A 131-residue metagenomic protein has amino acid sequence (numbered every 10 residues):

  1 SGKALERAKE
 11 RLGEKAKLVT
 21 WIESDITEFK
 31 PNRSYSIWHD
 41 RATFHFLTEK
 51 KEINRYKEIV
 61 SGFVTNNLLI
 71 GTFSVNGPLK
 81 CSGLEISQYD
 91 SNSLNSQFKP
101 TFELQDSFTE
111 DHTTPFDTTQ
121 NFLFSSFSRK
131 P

Functional and structural regions predicted by a protein language model:
S1-R33, K50-P131: Class I (Rossmann-like) S-adenosyl-L-methionine-dependent methyltransferase catalytic domain, capturing the SAM-binding
H39: A conserved beta-strand element that flanks and buttresses the S-adenosyl-L-methionine
A42-F46: Short catalytic micro-motifs in class I SAM-dependent methyltransferases
